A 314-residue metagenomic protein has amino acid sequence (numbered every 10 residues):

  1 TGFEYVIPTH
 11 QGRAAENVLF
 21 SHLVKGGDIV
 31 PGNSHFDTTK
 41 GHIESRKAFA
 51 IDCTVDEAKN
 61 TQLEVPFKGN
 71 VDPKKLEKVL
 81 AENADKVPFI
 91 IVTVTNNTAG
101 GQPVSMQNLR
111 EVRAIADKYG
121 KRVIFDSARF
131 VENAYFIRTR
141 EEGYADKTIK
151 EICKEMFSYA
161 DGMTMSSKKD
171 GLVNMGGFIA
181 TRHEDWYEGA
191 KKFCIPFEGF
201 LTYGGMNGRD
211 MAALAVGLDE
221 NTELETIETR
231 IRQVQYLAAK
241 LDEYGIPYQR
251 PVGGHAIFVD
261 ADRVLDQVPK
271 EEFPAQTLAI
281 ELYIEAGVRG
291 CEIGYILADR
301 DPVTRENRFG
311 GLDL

Functional and structural regions predicted by a protein language model:
T1-P247, V259, P269, Q276: Conserved PLP-enzyme active-site core in the AAT-like
G199, Q233-L314: Conserved C-terminal alpha-helix-loop-beta "cap" of PLP-dependent enzymes that closes/shapes the active-site mouth
